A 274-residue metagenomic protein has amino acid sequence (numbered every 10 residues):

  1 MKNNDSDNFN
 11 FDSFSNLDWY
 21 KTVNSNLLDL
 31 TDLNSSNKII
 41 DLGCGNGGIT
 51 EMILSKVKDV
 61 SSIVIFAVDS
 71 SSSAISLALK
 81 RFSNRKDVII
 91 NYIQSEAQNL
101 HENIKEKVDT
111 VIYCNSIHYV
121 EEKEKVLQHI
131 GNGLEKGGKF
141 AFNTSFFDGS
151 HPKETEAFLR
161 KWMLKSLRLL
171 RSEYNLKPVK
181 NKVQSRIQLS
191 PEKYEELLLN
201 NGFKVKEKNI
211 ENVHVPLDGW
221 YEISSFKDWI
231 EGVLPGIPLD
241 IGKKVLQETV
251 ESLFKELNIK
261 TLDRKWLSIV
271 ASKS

Functional and structural regions predicted by a protein language model:
M1-I40, G48-M52, K56, A74-L77 (+1 more regions): Conserved class I S-adenosyl-L-methionine
D5, K206-K260: C-terminal helical/coil "lid" or tail adjacent to the Rossmann-like core of SAM-dependent
I40-L42, N46-N99: Class I SAM-dependent methyltransferase SAM/SAH-binding core
E102-V111: A short acidic, Gly/Pro-enriched loop at the edge of an enzyme's catalytic core that lines a small-molecule cofactor
T110-K123, F146: A short SAM/SAH-binding and catalytic strip from SAM-dependent methyltransferases
E124-K136: A short glycine-rich, Lys/Arg-flanked "PGG" loop and its adjoining helix->strand segment in the class I
A141-L170: Conserved class I S-adenosyl-L-methionine
R186-N201: Short alpha-helix
